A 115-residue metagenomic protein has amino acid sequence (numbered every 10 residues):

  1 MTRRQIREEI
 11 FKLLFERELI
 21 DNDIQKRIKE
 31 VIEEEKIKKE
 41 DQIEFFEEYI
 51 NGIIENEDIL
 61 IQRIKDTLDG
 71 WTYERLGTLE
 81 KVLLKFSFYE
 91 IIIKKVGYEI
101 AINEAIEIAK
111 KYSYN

Functional and structural regions predicted by a protein language model:
M1-N115: N-terminal interaction/assembly modules
